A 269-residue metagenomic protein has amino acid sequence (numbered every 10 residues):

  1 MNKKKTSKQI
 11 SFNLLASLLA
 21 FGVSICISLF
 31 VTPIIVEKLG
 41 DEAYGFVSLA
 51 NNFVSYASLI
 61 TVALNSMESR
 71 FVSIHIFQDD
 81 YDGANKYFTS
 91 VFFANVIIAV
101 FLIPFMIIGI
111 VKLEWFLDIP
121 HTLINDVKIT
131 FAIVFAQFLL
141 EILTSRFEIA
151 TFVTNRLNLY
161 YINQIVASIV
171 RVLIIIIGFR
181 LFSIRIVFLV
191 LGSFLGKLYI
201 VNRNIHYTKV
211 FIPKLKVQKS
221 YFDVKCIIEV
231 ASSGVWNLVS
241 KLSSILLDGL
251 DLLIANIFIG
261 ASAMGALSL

Functional and structural regions predicted by a protein language model:
M1-I10, I186-V187, N204-G249, L253: Interhelical loop/hinge segments that connect adjacent transmembrane helices in multipass membrane
N2-K8, L39-A43, A57-N95, L113-I119 (+3 more regions): Transmembrane-helix boundary and interhelical linker motifs in polytopic inner-membrane proteins
K8-I74, I103-M106, Q137, R171-V172 (+1 more regions): Signature of the first transmembrane helix
I10-S11, L139-V166, I176-I177, V187 (+1 more regions): Membrane-interface junctions at transmembrane-helix termini in multi-pass inner-membrane proteins
S17, F21, S48-N51, N95 (+6 more regions): Residue-level recognition of transmembrane alpha-helices in multi-pass small-molecule transporters/permeases
G22, T89-D118, I133, I176-I177 (+1 more regions): Alpha-helical transmembrane segments of multi-pass membrane transport and lipid-handling proteins
I108-V111, P120-T144, Y161, I165 (+1 more regions): Alpha-helical transmembrane segments of multi-pass membrane proteins
A132, Y161-F211, E229, M264-S268: Hydrophobic alpha-helical transmembrane segments
